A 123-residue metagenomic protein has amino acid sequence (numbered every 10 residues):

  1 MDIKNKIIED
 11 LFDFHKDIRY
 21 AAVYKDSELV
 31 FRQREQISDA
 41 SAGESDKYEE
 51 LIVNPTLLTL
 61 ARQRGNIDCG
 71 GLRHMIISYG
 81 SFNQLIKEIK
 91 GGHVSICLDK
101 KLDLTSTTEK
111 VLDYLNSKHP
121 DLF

Functional and structural regions predicted by a protein language model:
M1-F123: Non-catalytic interaction/Regulatory regions outside core domains
